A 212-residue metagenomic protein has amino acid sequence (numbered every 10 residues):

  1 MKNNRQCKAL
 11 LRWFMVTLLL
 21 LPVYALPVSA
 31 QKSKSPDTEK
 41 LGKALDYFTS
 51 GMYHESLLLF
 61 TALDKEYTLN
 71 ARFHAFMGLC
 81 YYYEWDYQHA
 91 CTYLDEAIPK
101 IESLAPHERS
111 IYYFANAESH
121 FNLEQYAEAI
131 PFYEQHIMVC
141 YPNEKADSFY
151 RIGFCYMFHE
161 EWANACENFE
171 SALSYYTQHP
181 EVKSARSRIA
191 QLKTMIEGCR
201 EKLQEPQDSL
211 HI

Functional and structural regions predicted by a protein language model:
P36-A62: Alpha-helical segment of the N-proximal tetratricopeptide repeat
F76, A115, R151, A185-R188 (+1 more regions): Canonical tetratricopeptide repeat
S174-I212: Terminal, low-structured helical/coil segments at or just beyond the last alpha-helical repeat
